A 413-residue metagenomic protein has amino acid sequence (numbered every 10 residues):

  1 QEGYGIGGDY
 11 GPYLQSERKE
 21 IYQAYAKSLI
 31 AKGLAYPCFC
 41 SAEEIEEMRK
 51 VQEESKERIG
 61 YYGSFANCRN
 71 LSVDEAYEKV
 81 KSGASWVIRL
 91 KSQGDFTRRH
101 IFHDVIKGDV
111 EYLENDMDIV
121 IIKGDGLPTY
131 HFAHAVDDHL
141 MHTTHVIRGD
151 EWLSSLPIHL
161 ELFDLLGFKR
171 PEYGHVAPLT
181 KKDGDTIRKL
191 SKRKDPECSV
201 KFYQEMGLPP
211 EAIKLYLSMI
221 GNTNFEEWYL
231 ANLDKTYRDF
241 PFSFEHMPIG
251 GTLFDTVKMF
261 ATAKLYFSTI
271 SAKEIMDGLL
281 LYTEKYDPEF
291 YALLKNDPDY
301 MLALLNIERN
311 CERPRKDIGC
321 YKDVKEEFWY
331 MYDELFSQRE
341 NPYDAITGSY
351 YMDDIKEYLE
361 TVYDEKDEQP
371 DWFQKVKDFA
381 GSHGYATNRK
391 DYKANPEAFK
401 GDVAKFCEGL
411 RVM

Functional and structural regions predicted by a protein language model:
Q1-I6, P12-Y13, E17-E20, A24-E46 (+5 more regions): Basic, alpha-helical terminal appendages of large translation-related enzymes
I6-D9, M141, P196-E197: Short glycine-enriched loop/turn motifs at secondary-structure junctions
Q15, S28-K192, S199, Y363-E397: Active-site cores that bind ATP or allylic diphosphates and position pyrophosphate for catalysis
R18, Y22, S155, P209: Hydrophobic (often cysteine-bearing) scaffold residues that line and stabilize catalytic clefts of nucleotide/cofactor
P157, P196-E197, E211, V257 (+3 more regions): A generic alpha-helix surface/boundary motif
L166-A345, M413: Catalytic adenosine-cofactor/nucleotide-binding cores of aminoacyl-tRNA synthetases and other
